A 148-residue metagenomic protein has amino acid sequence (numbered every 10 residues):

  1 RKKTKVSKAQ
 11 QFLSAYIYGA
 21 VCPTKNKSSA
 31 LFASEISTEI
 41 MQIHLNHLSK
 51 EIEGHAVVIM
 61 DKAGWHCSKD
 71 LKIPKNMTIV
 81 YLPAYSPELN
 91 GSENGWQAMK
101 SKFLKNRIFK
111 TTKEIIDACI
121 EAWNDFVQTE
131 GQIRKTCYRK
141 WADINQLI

Functional and structural regions predicted by a protein language model:
R1-I43, Y138-K140, I144-I148: Extended, low-complexity cationic-aromatic segments
K3-Q10, K75-N94, I108: RNase H-like polynucleotidyl transferase catalytic core
G19-A20, N26, L45, D61 (+3 more regions): Generic structural signal for small/hydrophobic residues in well-ordered secondary structure, especially within
A30-F32, Y81-P83, F103-K105: Structural signal for conserved beta-strand scaffold positions within catalytic alpha/beta enzyme cores
T38-V58: Short, basic/hydrophobic alpha-helical segments
G54-H66, N90: Acidic/histidine-rich, metal-coordinating catalytic segments
S68-K75: Short, aromatic/basic amphipathic alpha-helical patches
S92-I148: C-terminal anion-handling pockets and recognition modules
